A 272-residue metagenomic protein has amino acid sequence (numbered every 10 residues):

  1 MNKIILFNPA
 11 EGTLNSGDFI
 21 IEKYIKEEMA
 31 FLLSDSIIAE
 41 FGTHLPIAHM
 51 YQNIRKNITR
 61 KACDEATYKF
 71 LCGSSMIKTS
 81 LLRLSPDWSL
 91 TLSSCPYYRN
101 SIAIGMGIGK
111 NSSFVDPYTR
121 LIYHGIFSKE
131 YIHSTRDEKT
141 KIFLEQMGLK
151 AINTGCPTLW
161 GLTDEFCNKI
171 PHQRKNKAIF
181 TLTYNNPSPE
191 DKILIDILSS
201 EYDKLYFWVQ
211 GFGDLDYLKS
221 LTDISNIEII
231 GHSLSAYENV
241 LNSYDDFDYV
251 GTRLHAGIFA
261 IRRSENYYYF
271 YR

Functional and structural regions predicted by a protein language model:
M1-R272: Active-site anion-handling motifs in enzyme catalytic cores
